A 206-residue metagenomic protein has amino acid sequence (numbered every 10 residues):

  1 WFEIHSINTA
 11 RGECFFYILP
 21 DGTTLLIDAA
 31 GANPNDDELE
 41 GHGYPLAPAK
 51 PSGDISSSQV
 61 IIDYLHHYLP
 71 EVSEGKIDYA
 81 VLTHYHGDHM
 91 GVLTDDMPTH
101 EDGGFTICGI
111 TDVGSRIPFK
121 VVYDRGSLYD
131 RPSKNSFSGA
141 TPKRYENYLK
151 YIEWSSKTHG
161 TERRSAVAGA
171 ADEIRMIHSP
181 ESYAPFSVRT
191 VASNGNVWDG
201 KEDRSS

Functional and structural regions predicted by a protein language model:
W1-E3, Y64-H67, V72-Y79, M90-S206: Flexible, acidic/histidine-containing loops and adjacent segments that form or flank the divalent-metal
W1-Y79, S206: Conserved beta-strand hairpin/beta-sheet module of binuclear metal-dependent hydrolase folds, prominently
A10-E13, G31-P34, Y85-H89, L128-R131 (+1 more regions): Solvent-exposed loop/turn segments at secondary-structure junctions within structured extracellular/periplasmic domains
